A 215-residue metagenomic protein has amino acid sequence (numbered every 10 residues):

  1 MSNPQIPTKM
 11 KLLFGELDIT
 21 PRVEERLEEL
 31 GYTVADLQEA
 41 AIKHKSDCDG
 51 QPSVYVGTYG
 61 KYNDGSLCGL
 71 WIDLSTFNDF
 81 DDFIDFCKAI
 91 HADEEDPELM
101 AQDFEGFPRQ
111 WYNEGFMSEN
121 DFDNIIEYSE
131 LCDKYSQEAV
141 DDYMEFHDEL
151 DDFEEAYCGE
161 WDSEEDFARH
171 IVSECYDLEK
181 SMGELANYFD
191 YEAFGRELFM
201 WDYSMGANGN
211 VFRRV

Functional and structural regions predicted by a protein language model:
I6-G15: N-terminal acidic leader/helix
P7, T20, G31-D36: Intrinsically disordered, low-complexity coil/linker segments enriched for acidic/polar and small residues
E25, A35, I42-H91: N-terminal ordered "arm"
A35, S46, T58, A168-V215: Acidic, proline/glycine-rich low-complexity IDRs
N78-D148: Structured domain cores in non-transmembrane regions
E94, E127, F153, D177-S181: Extracellular/secreted glycoprotein ectodomains characterized by long, lumenal stretches of O-glycosylated
D133-Y176, E184, F212-V215: Extracytoplasmic/secretory-pathway segments with low complexity and glycosylation-like composition
